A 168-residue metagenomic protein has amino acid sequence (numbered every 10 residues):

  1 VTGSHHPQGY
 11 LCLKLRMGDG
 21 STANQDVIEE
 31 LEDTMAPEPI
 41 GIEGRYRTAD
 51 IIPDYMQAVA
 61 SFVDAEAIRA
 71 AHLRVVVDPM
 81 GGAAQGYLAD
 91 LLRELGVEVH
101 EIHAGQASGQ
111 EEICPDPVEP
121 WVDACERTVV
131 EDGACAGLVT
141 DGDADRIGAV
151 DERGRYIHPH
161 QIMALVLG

Functional and structural regions predicted by a protein language model:
V1, V77, V99-H103, V139-T140 (+2 more regions): General beta-strand structural signal in soluble alpha/beta enzymes
V1-G18, T140-R153: Active-site microenvironments of hydrolase-like enzyme catalytic domains
H6, A23, Q85, D145 (+1 more regions): Short, flexible micro-motifs
L11-D132: Gly/Ser/Thr-enriched, mixed-charge loops and adjacent short helices that form phosphate/oxyanion-binding elements
C114-G168: Acidic, glycine-rich loop-and-beta core segments that form the ion-binding/anion-interacting portion of active sites
